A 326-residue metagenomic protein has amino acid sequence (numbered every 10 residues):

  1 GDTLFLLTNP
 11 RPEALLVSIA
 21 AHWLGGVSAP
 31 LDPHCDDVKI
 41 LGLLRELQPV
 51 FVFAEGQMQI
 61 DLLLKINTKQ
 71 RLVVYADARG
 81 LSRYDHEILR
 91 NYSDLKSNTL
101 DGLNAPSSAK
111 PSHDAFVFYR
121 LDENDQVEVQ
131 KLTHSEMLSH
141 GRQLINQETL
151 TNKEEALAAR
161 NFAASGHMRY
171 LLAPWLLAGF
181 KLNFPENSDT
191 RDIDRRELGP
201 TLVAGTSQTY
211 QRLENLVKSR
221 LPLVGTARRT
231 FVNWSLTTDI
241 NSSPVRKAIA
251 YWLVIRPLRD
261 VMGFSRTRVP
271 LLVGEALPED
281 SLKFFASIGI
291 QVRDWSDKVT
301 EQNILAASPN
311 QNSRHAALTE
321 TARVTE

Functional and structural regions predicted by a protein language model:
G1-C35, L157-N161: Conserved AMP-binding/adenylate-forming
F5, S28-L31, L43-L47, I60-A78 (+5 more regions): Internal alpha/beta domain cores that form substrate/cofactor-binding pockets in large enzymes and binding proteins
I19-L24, E46, A173-L177, E214 (+1 more regions): Short hydrophobic alpha-helices that are characteristic scaffold elements of the AMP-binding
P33-K65, N98, H140-L157, S188-L202 (+1 more regions): Conserved ATP-dependent adenylate/AMP-binding module captured primarily in the ANL superfamily
D61-V117, L121-V127, S135-L138, V217-P257: ANL superfamily adenylate-forming
E87-S93, T201-A204, L216-E326: Gly/Ser/Thr-rich phosphate-binding loop
G102-S112, F118-A159, Y170, K181 (+3 more regions): Conserved adenylate-forming
L138-E155, F162-A248, W252, Q291 (+1 more regions): Conserved AMP-binding/adenylation subdomain of ANL enzymes
